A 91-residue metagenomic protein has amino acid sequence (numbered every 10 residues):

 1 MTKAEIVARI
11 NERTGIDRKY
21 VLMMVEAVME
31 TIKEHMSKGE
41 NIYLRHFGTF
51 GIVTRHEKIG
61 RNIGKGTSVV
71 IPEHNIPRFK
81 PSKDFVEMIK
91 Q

Functional and structural regions predicted by a protein language model:
M1-Q91: Strongly charged
